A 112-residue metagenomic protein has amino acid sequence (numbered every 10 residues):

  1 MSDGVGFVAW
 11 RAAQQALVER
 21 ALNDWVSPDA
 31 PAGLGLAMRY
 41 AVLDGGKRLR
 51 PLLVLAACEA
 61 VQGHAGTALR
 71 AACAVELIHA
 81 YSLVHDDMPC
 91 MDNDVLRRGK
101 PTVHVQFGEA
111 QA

Functional and structural regions predicted by a protein language model:
M1-A71, I78, V84, M91-D92 (+1 more regions): Conserved N-terminal diphosphate/IPP-binding helix and adjacent helical/loop segment of trans-prenyltransferase domains
G99-Q106: Juxtamembrane helix-capping/reentrant segments at transmembrane boundaries
Q106-A112: Multi-pass membrane catalytic core of lipid/isoprenoid biosynthesis enzymes
